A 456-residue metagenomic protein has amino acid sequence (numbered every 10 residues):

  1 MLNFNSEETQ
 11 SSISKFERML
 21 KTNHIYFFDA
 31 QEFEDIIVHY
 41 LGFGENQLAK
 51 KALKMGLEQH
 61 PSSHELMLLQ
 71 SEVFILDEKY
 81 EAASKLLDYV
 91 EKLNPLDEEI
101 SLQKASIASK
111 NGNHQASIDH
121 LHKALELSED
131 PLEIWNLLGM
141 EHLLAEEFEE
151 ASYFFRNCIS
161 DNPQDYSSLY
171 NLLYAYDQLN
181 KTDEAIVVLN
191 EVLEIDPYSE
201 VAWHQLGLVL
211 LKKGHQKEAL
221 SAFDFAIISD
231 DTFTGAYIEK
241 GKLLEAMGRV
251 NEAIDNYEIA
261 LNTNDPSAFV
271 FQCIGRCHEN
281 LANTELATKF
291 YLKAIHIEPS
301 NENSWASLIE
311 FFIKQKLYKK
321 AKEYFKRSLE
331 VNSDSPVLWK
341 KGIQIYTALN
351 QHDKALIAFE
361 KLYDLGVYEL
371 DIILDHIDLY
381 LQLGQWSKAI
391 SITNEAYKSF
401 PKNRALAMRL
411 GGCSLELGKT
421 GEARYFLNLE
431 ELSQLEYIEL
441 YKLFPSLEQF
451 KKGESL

Functional and structural regions predicted by a protein language model:
Q31, E65, E99, E133 (+9 more regions): Start-of-helix register in tetratricopeptide repeats
Q59-H60, K92-N94, L127-S128, D161-N162 (+8 more regions): Structural marker of alpha-solenoid helical repeat scaffolds
D364, K398, G411-I438: TPR/TPR-like (Sel1-like) alpha-helical repeat modules
